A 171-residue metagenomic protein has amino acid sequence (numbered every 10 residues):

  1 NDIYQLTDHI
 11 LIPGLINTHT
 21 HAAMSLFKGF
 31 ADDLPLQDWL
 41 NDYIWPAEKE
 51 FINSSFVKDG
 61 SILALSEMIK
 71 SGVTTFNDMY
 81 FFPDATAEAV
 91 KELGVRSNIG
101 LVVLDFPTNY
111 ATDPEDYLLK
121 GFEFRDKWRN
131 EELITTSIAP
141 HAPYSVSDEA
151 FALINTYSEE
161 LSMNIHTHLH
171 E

Functional and structural regions predicted by a protein language model:
N1-I12: Histidine-rich, glycine-flanked metal-binding segment
Q5, N17-H19, T75-N77: Short N-terminal targeting/anchoring amphipathic segment
D8, H19, F27, G72 (+3 more regions): Divalent metal-coordination and catalytic microenvironments
L11, L34-F82, P140-A150: Divalent metal-binding segments
G14-S25, N164-E171: Histidine-centered catalytic micro-motifs
L15, F30, V73: Gly/Ser/Thr-rich helix-start
L26-K58, R96-E115, E171: Active-site gating loops and adjacent loop-to-helix segments of metal-dependent hydrolytic enzymes
A85-E171: Metal-coordinating catalytic core of metallo-dependent amide/deamination hydrolases
